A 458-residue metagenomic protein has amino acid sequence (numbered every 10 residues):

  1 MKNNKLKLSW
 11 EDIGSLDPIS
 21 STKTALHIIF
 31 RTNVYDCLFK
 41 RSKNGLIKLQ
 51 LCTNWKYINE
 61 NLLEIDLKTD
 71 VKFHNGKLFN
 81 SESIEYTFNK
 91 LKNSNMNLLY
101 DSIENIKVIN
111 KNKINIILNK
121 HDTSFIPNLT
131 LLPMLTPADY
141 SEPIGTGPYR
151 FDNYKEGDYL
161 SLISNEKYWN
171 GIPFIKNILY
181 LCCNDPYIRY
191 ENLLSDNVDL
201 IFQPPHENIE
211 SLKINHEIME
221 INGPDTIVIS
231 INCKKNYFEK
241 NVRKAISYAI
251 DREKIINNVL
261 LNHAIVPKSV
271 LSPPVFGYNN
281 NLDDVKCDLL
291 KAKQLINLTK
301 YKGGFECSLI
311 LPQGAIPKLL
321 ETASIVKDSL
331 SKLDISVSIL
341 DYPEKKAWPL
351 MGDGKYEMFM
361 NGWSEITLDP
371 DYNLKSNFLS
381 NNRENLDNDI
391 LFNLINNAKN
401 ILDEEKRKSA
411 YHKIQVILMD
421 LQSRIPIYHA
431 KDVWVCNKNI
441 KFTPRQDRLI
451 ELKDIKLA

Functional and structural regions predicted by a protein language model:
S9-N59, N89, I144: N-terminal lobe/hinge region of extracytoplasmic solute-binding protein
A25, S42-L46, K120-N177, D185-E191 (+2 more regions): Gly/Pro-rich hinge or "lid" segments in bacterial periplasmic/extracellular proteins
K56-E60, E64, N97-A138, N153: Surface-exposed binding/hinge segments that line and control ligand-binding clefts or catalytic entry sites
K167-E210, S336: Ligand-site clamp/hinge motif
F238-D328, K413: Append "and occasionally in soluble cytosolic enzymes with long acidic Gly/Pro-rich linkers
L298-E365: Ligand/substrate-recognition segments at binding pockets and active sites
S338-A347, K375-K438: Extracytoplasmic/peripheral linker and loop segments enriched in polar/acidic and small residues with frequent Thr/Pro
C436-A458: Long beta-strand-rich cores associated with HINT superfamily self-processing modules
